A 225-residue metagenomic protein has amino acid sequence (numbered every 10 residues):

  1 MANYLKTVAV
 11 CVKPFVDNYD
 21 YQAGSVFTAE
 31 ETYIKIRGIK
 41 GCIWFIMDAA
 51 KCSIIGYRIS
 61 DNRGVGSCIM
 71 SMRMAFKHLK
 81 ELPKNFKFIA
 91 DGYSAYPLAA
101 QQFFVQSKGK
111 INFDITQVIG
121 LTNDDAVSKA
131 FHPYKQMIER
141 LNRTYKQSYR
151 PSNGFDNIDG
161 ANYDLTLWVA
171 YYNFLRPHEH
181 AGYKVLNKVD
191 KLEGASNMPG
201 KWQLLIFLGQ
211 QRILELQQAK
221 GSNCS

Functional and structural regions predicted by a protein language model:
M1-Q22: Short, basic alpha-helical nucleic acid-contact segments in DNA-binding proteins and DNA transaction factors
K6, Y57-E81: Active-site beta-loop-alpha junctions of metal-dependent nucleic acid enzymes, especially the RNase H-like/DDE
Q22-I36, F45-M47: Two-metal-ion RNase H-like nuclease active-site motif
W44-F45, Y57: Generic short beta-strand
N85-G92: Short glycine-rich phosphate-binding loop at a beta-alpha junction
G92-Y93, P97-F155: Helix-centered, glycine/charged polyanion-binding patches within enzymatic domains that contact phosphate-containing
A130-P133, P151-S225: C-terminal domain-tail junction helix/linker
